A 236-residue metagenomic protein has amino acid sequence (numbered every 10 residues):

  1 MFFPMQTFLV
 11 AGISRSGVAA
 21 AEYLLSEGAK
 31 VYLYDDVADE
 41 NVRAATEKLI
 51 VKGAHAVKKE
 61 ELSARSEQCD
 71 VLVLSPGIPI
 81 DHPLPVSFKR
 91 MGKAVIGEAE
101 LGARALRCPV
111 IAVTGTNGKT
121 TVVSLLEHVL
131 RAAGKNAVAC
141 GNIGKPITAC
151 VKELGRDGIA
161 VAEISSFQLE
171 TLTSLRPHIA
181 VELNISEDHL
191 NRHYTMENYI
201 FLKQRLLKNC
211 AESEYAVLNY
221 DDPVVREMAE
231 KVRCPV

Functional and structural regions predicted by a protein language model:
M1-G97, L101: N-terminal leader/targeting and accessory segments in enzymes
T7, L25, R65-C69, P76-Y220 (+1 more regions): Phosphate-binding loop of NTP-binding sites
